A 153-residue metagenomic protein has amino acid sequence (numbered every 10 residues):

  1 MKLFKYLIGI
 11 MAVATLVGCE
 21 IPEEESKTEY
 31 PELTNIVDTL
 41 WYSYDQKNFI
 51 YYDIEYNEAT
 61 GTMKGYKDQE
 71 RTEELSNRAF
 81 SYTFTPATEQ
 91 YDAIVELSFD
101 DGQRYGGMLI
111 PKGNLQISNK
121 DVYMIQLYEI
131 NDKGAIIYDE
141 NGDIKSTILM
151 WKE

Functional and structural regions predicted by a protein language model:
M1-E20: Sec-dependent bacterial lipoprotein signal peptides
M1-F4, S26, M63, S76 (+1 more regions): Generic cytosolic/nucleocytoplasmic N-terminal low-complexity/intrinsically disordered segments
T15-V37, G142, S146-E153: Bacterial Sec-dependent N-terminal signal peptides
T28-L33, D53, F84-P86, N114-I117: Short linear motifs in intrinsically disordered
V37-D38, I50, R78, S146: Residues that flank catalytic or metal-binding motifs in active/ligand-binding sites
D45-D101: N-terminal glycine/threonine-rich, aromatic-flanked beta-hairpin/loop signature
A59, E89-E153: Beta-sheet ligand-binding and adhesion/scaffold domains
